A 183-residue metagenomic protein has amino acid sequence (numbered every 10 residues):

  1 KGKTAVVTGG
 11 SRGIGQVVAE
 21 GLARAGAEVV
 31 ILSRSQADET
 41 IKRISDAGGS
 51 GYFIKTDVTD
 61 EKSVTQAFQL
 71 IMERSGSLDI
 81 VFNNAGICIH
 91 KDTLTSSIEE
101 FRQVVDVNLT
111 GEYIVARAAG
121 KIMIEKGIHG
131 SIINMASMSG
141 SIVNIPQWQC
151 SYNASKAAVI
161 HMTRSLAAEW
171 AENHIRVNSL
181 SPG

Functional and structural regions predicted by a protein language model:
S11-R12: Conserved glycine-rich cofactor-binding loop
A25-E39: Conserved glycine-rich Rossmann-like NAD(P)H-binding loop of the short-chain dehydrogenase/reductase
K55-Q66, I98: The beta1-alpha1 cofactor-binding region of Rossmann-like NAD(H)/NADP(H)-dependent oxidoreductases
D92-T93, S97-V105: Substrate-binding pocket helix/loop in short-chain dehydrogenase/reductase
A116, S155, T163: Active-site helix of classical SDR
K121, A168-E172: Alpha-helical segment proximal to the catalytic Tyr-Lys
S137: Residue(s) in the substrate-gating loop at a strand-loop-helix junction that position the organic substrate next
